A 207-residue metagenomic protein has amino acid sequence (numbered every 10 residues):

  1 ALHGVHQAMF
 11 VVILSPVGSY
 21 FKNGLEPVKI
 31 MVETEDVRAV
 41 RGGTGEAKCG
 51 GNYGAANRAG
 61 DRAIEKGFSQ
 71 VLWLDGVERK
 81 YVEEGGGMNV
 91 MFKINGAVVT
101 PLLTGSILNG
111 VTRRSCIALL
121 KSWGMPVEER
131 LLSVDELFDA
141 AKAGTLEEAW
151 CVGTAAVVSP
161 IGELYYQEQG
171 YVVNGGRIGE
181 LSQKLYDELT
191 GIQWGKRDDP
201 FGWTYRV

Functional and structural regions predicted by a protein language model:
L2-V207: Helix-start/capping segments and mature chain N-termini
